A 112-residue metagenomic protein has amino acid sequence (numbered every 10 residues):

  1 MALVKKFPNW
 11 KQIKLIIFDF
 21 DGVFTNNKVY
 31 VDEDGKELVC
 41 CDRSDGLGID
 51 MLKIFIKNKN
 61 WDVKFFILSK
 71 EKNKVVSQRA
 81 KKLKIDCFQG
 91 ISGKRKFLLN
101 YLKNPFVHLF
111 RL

Functional and structural regions predicted by a protein language model:
M1-K96: Alpha-helical substrate-recognition element adjacent to the catalytic core
L98-L112: Conserved Lys-Pro-Asp/Glu-containing loop-to-beta segment of HAD-superfamily phosphomonoesterases, centered on
